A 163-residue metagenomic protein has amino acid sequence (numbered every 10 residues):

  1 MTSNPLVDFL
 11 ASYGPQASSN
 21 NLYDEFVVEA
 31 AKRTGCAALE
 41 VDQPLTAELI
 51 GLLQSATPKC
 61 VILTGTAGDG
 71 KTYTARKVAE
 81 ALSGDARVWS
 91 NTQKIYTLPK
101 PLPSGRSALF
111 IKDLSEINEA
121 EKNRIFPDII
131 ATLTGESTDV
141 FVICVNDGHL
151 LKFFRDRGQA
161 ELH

Functional and structural regions predicted by a protein language model:
M1-L22, Q54, D69: Basic, amphipathic N-terminal segments
A17-Q54, E121: N-terminal pre-Walker A segment at the start of P-loop NTPase domains
I50-Q54, T72-A79, Q93-Y96, E121-K122 (+1 more regions): A short acidic (Asp/Glu
S55-A75: Walker A/P-loop nucleotide-binding motif
D69, S115-I117, D147-L151: Conserved nucleotide-binding/hydrolysis micro-motifs of P-loop NTPases
E80-S90: Post-Walker A helix-loop "phosphate-sensing" segment adjacent to the P-loop in P-loop NTPases
S90, Y96-I143: Conserved nucleotide-sensing/catalytic segment adjacent to the nucleotide-binding pocket in NTP-handling enzymes
E136-T138, I143-H163: Replace "adjacent to P-loop NTPase cores in ATP/GTP-dependent enzymes" with "adjacent to NTP-binding cores
